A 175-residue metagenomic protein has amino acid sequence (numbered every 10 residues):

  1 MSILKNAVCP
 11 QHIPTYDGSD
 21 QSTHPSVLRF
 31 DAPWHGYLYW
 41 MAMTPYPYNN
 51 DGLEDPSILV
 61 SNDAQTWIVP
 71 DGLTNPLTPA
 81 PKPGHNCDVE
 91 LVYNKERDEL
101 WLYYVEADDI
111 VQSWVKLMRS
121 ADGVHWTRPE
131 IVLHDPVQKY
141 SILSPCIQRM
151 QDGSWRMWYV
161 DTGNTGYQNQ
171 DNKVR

Functional and structural regions predicted by a protein language model:
M1-G84, Y93-S144, Q148-R175: Beta-rich carbohydrate-recognition and catalytic domains
C87-V89: Structured beta-strand-rich core segments of catalytic domains in phosphoester-bond hydrolases
